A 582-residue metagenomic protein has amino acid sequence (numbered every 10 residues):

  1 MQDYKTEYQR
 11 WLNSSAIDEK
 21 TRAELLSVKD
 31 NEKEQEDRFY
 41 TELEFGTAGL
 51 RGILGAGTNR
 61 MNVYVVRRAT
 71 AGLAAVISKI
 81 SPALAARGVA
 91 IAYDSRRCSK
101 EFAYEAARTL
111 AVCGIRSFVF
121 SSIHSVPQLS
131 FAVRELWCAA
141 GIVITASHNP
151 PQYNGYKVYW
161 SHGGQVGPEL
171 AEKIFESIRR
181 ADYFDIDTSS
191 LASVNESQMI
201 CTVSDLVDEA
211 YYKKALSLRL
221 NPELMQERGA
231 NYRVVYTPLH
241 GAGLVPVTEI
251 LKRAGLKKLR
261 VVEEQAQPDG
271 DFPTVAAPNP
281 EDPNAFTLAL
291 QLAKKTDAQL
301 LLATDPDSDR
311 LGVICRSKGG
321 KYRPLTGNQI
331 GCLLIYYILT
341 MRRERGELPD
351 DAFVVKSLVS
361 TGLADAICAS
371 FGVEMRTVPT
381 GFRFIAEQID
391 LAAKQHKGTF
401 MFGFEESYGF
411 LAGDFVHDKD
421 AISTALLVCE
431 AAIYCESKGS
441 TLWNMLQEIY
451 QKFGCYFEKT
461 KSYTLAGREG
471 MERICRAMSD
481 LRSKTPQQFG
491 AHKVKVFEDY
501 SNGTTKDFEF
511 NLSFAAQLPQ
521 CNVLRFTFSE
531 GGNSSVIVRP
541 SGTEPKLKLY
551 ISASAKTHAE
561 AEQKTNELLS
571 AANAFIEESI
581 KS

Functional and structural regions predicted by a protein language model:
D3, Y8-A106, I200-N231, A242 (+2 more regions): An N-terminal, well-structured beta->alpha segment
A16, E34-L43, N154-T287, L292-A293: Gly/Ser/Thr-enriched, mixed-charge loops and adjacent short helices that form phosphate/oxyanion-binding elements
F39-N59, A146-N149, P238-I250, P306 (+3 more regions): Conserved phosphate/anionic-ligand binding catalytic regions in large, soluble enzymes, centered on
R87-D94, R233-Y236, V245, L411 (+1 more regions): Short glycine-rich or small-residue beta-strand-to-loop segments that form or flank ligand, phosphate, metal/Fe-S
A90-Y153, G255-V313: N-terminal small/polar loop signature for handling phosphorylated ligands or for N-terminal nucleophile
F102-L110, Y153-W160, D309-Q329, A364: Short Gly/Thr/Asp-enriched flexible loops that form oxyanion-binding sites at enzyme active sites
Y159-S189, N328-D351, K356-I367, A421: Glycine-rich phosphate-binding loop plus the immediately following alpha-helix
K294, A298-L300, K321-R323, M341-R539 (+3 more regions): Phosphate-binding and adjacent anionic-ligand microenvironments
